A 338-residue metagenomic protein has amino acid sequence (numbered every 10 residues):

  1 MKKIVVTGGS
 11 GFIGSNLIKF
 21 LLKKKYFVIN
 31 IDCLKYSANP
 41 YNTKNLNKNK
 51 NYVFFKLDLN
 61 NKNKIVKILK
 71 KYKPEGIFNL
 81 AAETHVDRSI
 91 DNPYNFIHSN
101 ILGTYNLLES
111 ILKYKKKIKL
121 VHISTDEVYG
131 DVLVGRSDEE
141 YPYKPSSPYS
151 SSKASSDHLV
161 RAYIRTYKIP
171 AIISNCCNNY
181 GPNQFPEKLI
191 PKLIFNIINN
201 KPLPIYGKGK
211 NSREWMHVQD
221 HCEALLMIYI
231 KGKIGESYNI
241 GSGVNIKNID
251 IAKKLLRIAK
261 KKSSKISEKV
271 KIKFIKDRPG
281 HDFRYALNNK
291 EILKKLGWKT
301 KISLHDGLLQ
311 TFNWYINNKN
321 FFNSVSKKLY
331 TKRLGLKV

Functional and structural regions predicted by a protein language model:
M1-N179, Y229, N248, F283 (+3 more regions): N-terminal Rossmann-like NAD(P)+-binding domain of SDR-like oxidoreductases, especially those catalyzing
I4, F20-K23, L57, P191 (+1 more regions): C-terminal substrate-binding subdomain of Rossmann-fold SDR/epimerase-dehydratase oxidoreductases
L17, V132-L133, Q184, L189 (+2 more regions): Acidic donor-diphosphate engagement hotspot in glycosyltransferases and nucleotidyltransferases that stabilizes
Y36, P182, S242: Short, conserved catalytic or interaction motifs in soluble domains
N39, N61, L189-I190, H221: Amphipathic coiled-coil/heptad-repeat helices and related helical stalk/stem segments that mediate oligomerization
L107, V160, L193, I292-L293: Structural element of the ATP-grasp superfamily
P145-S152, P182, P186-I190, E214-V218: The catalytic Tyr-centered alpha-helix of NAD(P)H-dependent dehydrogenases
